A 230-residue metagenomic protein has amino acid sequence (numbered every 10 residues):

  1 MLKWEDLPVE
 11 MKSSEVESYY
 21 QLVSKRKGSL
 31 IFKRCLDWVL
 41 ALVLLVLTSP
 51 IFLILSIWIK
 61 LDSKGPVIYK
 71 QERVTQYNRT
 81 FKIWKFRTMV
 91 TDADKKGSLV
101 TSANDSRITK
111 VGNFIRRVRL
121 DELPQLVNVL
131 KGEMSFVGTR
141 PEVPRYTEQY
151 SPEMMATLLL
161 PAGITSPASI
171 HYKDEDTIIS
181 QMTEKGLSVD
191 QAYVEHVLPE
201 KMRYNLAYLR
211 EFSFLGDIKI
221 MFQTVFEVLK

Functional and structural regions predicted by a protein language model:
L2, L159-K230: C-terminal terminal-structure detector
L2-E15, Y20-A93, Y208-K230: A hydrophobic, helix-centered structural microdomain
E5, V9-K12, Y69-R107, A168-P199: Short, glycine-rich, amphipathic interfacial segments at transmembrane boundaries or analogous
V23, L45, L99-A103, L158: Residue-level "hotspot" positions that anchor or transmit function at local structural transition points
A41, S56, Y69, T109-N113 (+2 more regions): Positions in alpha-helical segments
L55, S98, V137-T139, R145 (+2 more regions): Short, hydrophobic secondary-structure boundary micro-motifs
S63-P66, A103, V129, A162 (+2 more regions): A generic fold-level signal
S102-P167: A short, structured surface patch at a secondary-structure boundary
